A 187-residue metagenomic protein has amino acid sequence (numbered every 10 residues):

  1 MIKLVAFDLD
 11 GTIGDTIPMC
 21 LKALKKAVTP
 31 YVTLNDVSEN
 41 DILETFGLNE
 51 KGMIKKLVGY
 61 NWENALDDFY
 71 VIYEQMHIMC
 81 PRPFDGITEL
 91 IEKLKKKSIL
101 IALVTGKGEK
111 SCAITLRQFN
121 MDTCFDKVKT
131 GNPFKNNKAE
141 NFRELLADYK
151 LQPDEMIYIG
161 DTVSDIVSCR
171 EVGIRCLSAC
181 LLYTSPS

Functional and structural regions predicted by a protein language model:
I2-L9, I13-T88: N-terminal helical cap/lid subdomain that shapes the substrate entry/recognition surface in HAD-like hydrolases
T16, G160-D161: Acidic di-acidic motifs
Q75-L103, E109, A113, A139: Short, acidic loop-to-helix structural element flanking the phosphoryl-transfer center in phosphate-processing enzymes
M79-C80, E109-I157, V163-V172: Substrate-recognition "cap/lid" segment bordering the active-site pocket of phosphatases
G106, C180-L182: Short secondary-structure boundary segments
Y183-S187: Conserved small/polar residues in nucleotide/adenosyl-binding loops
